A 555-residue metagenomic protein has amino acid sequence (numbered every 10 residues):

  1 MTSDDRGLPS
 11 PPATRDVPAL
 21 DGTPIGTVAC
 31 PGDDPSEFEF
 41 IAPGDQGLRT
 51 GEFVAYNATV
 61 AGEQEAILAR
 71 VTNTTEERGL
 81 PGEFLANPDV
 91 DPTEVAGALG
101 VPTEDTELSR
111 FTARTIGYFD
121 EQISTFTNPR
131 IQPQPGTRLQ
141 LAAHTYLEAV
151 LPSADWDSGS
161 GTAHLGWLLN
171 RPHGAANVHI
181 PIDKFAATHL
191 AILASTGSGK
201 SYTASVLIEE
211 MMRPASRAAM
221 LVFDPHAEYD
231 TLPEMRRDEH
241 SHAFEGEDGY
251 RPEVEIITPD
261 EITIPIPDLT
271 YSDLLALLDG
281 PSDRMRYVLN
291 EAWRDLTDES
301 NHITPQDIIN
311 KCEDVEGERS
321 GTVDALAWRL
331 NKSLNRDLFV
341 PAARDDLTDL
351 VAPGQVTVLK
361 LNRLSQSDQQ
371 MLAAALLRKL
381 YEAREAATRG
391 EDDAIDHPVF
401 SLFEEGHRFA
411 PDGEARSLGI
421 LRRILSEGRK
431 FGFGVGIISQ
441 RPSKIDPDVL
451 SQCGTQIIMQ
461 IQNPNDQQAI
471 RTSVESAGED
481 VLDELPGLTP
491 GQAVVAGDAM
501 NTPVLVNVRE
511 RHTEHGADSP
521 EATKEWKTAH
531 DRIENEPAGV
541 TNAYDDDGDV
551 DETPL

Functional and structural regions predicted by a protein language model:
M1-A194, T203-L207, P214, I395-H397 (+1 more regions): Basic- and hydrophobic-enriched, low-structure N-terminal and domain-boundary segments that flank ATP-binding catalytic
D45, T75-E77, G117-D120, H226-D230 (+7 more regions): Conserved nucleotide-binding/hydrolysis micro-motifs of P-loop NTPases
P102-T103, L425-R429, G434-N507: Conserved ATP-driven motor cores of ASCE-family P-loop NTPases powering translocation/secretion/packaging/pilus
S160-I257, V495, W526-K527, D545-D547: Glycine-rich phosphate-binding loop of nucleotide-binding enzymes
E209, A227-D238, P259-R423, A493 (+1 more regions): P-loop NTPase motor domains
E210-P214, L380-E385, I420-G436, G478: Substrate-engagement module of ASCE P-loop NTPases
R217-L221, P353-V356, D396-F400, F431-G436: Loop/turn-to-beta-strand initiation segments
D349, M371, G491-L555: Conserved P-loop NTPase motor module
